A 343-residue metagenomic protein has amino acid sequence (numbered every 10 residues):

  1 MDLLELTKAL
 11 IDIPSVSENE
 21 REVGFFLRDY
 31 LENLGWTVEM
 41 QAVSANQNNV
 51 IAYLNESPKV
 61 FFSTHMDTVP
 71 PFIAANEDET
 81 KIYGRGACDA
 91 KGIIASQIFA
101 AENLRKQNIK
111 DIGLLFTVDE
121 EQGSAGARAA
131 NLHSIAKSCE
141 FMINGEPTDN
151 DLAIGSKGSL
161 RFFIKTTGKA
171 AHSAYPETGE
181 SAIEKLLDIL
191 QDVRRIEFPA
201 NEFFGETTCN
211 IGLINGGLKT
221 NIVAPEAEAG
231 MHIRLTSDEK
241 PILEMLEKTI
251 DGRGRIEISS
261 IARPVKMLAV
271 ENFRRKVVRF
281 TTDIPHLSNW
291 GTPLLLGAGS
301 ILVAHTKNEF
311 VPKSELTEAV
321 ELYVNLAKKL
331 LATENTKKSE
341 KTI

Functional and structural regions predicted by a protein language model:
M1-A87, I109, L295: Acidic/His- and Gly-rich active-site-bordering loop/insert found across diverse amide/peptide-bond hydrolases
K8, R28, A95-I98, E102 (+4 more regions): Predominant activation on well-ordered alpha-helical scaffold segments within soluble catalytic domains
V60-F62, I143, K169: Residue-level marker for buried hydrophobic side chains located in beta-strands that build the well-ordered beta-sheet
M66-D78, S138-C139, I154-K165: Acidic-glycine-rich active-site phosphate/pyrophosphate-binding loop
A95-R161, N201: Acidic/histidine-rich catalytic neighborhood of metal-dependent amide-processing enzymes
P147, I154-G155, R161-K338, I343: Metal-dependent amide/peptide-bond hydrolase catalytic core, centered on the "pita-bread" metallohydrolase fold
